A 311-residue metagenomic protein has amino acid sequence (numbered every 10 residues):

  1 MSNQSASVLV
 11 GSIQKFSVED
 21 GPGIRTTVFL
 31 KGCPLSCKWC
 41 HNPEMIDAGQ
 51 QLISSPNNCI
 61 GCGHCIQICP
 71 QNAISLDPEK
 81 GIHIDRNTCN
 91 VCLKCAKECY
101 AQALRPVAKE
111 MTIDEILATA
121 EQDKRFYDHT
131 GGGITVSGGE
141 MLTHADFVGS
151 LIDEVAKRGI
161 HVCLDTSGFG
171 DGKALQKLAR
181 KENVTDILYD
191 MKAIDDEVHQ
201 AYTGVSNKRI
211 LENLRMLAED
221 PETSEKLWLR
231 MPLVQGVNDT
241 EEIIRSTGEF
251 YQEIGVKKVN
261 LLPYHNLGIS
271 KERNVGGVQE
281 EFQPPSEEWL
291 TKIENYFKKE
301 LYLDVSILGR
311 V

Functional and structural regions predicted by a protein language model:
M1-P22, L233-V311: Auxiliary Fe-S-binding modules of radical SAM enzymes
G11-H64, I82-V91: N-terminal pre-triad scaffold of radical SAM enzymes
K38-M45, H64-I84, K94-E110: Iron-sulfur cluster-binding cysteine motifs and their immediate structural context in ferredoxin-like electron-transfer
M45, S54-P56, Q200-S206, V275-Q283: Short glycine-enriched, charge-decorated loop/helix-capping segments at active-site entrances that position
S54-I60, A108-D123: Extended, non-globular alpha-helical segments
Q102, R158, E300: Conserved dinucleotide-binding and phosphotransfer motif residues
D114-L262, L267, E272: Conserved AdoMet/S-adenosylmethionine-binding subsite of the radical SAM
